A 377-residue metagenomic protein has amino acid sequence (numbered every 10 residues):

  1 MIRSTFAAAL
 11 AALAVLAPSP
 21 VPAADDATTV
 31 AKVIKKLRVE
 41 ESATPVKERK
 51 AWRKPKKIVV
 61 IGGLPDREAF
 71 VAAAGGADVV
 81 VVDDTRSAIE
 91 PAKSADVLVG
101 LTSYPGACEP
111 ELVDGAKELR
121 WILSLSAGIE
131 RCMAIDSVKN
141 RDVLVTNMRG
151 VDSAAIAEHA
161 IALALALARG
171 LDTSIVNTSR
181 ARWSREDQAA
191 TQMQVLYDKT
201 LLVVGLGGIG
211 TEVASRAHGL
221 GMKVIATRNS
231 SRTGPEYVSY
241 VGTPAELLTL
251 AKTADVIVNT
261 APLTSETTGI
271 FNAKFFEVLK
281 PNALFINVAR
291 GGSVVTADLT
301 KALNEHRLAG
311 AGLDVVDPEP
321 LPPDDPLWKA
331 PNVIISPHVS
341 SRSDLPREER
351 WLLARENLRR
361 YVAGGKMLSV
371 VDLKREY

Functional and structural regions predicted by a protein language model:
A24-V145, N272: An N-terminal-biased, well-structured beta-alpha scaffold segment characteristic of Rossmann-like dinucleotide-binding
I89-K93, V113-A116, L196, L248-K252 (+2 more regions): A short, aliphatic-rich alpha-helical micro-motif
V138-T200: Phosphate-binding beta-alpha-beta segment of Rossmann-like dinucleotide-binding domains, i.e., the NAD(P)
V145, N282, V288-Y377: Rossmann-like dinucleotide-binding domain for NAD(H)/NADP(H)
A157-V176, H218-M222, L353-G365: Oxidoreductase and adenylate-handling cofactor-binding alpha/beta cores
L206-G207: Glycine-rich Rossmann-fold phosphate-binding loop(s) that bind the pyrophosphate of adenine dinucleotide cofactors
G210-T211: N-terminal Rossmann-fold NAD(P) dinucleotide-binding loop
S230-P326: Rossmann-like adenosine-cofactor binding region
